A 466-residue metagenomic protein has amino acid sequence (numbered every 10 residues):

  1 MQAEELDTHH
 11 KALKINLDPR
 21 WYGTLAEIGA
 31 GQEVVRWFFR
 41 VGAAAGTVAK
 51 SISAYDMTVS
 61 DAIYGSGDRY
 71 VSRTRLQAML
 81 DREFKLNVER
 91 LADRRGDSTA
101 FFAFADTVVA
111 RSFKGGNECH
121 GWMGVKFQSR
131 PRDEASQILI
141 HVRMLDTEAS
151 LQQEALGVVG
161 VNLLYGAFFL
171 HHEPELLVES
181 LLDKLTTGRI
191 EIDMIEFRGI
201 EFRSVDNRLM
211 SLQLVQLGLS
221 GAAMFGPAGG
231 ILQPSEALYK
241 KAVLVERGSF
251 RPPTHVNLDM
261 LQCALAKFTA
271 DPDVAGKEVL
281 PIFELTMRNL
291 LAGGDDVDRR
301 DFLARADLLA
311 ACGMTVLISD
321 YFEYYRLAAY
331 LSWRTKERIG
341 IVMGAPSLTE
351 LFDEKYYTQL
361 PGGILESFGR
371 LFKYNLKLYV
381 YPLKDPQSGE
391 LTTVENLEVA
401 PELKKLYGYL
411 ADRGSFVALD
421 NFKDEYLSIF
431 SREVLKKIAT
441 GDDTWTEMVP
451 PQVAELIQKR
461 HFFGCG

Functional and structural regions predicted by a protein language model:
M1-G466: Nucleotidyltransferase catalytic core that binds NTPs
